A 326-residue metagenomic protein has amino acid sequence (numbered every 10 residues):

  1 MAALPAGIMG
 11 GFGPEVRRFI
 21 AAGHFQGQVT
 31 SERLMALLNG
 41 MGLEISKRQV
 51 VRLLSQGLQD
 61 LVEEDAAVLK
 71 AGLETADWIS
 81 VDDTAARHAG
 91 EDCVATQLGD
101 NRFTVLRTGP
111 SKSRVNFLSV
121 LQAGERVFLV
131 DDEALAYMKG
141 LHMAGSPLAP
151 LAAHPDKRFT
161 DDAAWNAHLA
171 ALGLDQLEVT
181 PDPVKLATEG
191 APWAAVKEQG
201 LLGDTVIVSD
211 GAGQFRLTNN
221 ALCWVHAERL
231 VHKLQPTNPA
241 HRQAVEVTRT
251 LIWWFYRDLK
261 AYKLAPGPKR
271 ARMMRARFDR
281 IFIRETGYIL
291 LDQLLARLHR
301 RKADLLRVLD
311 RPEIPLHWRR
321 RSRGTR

Functional and structural regions predicted by a protein language model:
M1-R326: Catalytic center-proximal scaffold of phosphoryl-transfer enzymes
